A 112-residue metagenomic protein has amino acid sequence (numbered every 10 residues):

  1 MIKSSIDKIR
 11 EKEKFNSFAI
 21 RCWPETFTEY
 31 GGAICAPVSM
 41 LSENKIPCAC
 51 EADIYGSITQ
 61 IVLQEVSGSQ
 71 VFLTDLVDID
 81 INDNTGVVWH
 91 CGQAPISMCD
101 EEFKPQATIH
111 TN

Functional and structural regions predicted by a protein language model:
M1-D7, E11-N112: Anaerobic metallocofactor- and corrinoid-dependent redox/one-carbon enzyme cores, especially those from methanogenesis
